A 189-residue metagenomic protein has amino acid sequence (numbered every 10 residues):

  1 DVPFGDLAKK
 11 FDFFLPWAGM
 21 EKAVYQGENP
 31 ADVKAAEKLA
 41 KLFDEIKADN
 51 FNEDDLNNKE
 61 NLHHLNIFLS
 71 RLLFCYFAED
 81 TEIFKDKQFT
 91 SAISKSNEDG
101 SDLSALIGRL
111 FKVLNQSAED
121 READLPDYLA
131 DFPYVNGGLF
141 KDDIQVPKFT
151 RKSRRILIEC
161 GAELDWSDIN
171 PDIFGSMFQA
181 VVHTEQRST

Functional and structural regions predicted by a protein language model:
F4-T189: Preference for the N-terminal adenyl/adenosyl cofactor-binding alpha/beta module
